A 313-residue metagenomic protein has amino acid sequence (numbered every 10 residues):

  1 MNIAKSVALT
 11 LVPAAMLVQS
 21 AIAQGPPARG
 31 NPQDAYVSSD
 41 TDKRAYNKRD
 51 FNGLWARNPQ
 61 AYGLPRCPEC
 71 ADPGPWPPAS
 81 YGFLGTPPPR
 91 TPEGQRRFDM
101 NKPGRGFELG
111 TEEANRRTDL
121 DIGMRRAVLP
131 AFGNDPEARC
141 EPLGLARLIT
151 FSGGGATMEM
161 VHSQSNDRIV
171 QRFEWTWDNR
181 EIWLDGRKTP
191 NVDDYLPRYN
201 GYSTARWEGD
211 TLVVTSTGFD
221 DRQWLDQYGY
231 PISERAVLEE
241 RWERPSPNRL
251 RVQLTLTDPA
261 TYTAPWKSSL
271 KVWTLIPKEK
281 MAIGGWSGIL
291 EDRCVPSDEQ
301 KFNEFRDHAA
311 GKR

Functional and structural regions predicted by a protein language model:
M1-S6: Positively charged n-region of N-terminal signal peptides that target proteins for export
V7-A8, Y46: Generic recognition of stable, solvent-exposed alpha-helical segments in well-folded globular domains
A8-Q19: Bacterial N-terminal signal peptides
I22-R313: PEST-like low-complexity, intrinsically disordered acidic/proline/serine-rich tracts that flank trafficking/processing
